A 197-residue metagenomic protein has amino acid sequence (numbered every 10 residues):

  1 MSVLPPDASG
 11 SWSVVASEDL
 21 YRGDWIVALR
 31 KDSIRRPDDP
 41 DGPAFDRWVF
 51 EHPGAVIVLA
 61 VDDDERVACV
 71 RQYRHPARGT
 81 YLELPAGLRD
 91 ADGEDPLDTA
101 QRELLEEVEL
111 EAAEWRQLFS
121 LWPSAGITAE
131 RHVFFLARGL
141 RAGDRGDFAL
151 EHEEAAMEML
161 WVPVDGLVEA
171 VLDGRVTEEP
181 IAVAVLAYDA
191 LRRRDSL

Functional and structural regions predicted by a protein language model:
M1-G23: Extreme N-terminal tail/first-helix region
S2-L4, S9-G10, T80, Q117 (+4 more regions): Nudix hydrolase/Nudix homology domain
S11-W12, F50-H52, I57-R102, D144 (+1 more regions): Conserved Nudix-box catalytic region and its N-terminal flanking loop in Nudix hydrolases and closely related
V14, E111-L118: A short coil-to-beta-strand element that immediately follows conserved catalytic motifs
A16-I57, D63: Acidic, metal-coordinating catalytic segment for phosphate/diphosphate chemistry, firing primarily on the Nudix
K31-S33, A60, L136-R138, W161-P163: Short, well-ordered beta-strand micro-motif
S33-D38, S124-R145: Active-site-adjacent beta-strand/loop module that shapes the phosphate/pyrophosphate-binding cleft
A68, E83, E103-L105, R116-Q117 (+1 more regions): Conserved beta-strand segments that form the floor/walls of ligand-binding pockets within enzyme and binding domains
